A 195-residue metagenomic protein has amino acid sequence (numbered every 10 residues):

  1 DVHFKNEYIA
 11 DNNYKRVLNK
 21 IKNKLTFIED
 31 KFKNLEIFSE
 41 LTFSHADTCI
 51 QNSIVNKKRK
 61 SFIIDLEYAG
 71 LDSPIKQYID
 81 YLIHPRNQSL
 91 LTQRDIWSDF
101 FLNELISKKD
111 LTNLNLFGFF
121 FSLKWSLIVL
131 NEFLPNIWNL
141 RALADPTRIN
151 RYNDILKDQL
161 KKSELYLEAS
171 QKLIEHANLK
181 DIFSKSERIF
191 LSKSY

Functional and structural regions predicted by a protein language model:
D1-S44, L116: ATP-dependent phospho-/nucleotidyl transfer catalytic cores
H3-F4, Y8, N12, R16 (+2 more regions): ATP/Mg2+ or Mg2+-diphosphate-binding catalytic cores that bind nucleotide phosphates or diphosphates via glycine-rich
N19, N23-T26, D30-N34, K57-K58 (+4 more regions): Replace "anionic and nucleotidyl ligands
K22, H45-D47, I79, F120 (+2 more regions): Generic structural concept
F27-Y78: Active-site acidic catalytic loop and adjacent metal/ATP-binding pocket of ATP-dependent phosphoryl transfer enzymes
L35, I106-K109, I174-D181: Surface-exposed helix-capping loop/turn segments at secondary-structure junctions
P74-K109, F119-N139: Active-site activation/catalytic loop segments of kinase-like enzymes and analogous catalytic loops in related
L91, T112, L116-L123, N153-L156 (+1 more regions): Amphipathic, non-membrane alpha-helical segments in soluble helical-bundle scaffolds
